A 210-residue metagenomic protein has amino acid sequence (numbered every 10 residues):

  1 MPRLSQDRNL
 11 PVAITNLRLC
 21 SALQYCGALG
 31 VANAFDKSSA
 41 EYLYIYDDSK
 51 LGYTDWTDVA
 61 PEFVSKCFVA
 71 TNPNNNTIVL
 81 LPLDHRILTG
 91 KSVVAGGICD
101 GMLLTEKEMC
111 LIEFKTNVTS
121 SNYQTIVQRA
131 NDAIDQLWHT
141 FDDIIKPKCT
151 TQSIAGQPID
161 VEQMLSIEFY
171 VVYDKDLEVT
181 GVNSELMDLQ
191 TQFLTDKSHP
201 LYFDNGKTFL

Functional and structural regions predicted by a protein language model:
M1-V94: Basic, amphipathic N-terminal segments that precede the first structured/catalytic domain
A70-T71, D160-V161, T191-D196: Short, conserved catalytic or adaptor-binding loops enriched in Gly and charged residues
L88-V93, I98-D100, Q152-I159: Catalytic micro-motifs at enzyme active sites that drive phosphoryl/nucleotidyl and oxygen chemistry
G90, N117-S121, D176-T180: Short acidic, S/G/P-rich loop/turn micro-motifs used as interaction or catalytic elements
V94-L104, R129, A133: Catalytic centers of nucleases
G101-L103, E108-T119: Conserved catalytic cores of phosphodiester-cleaving nucleases, focusing on short active-site segments
Q124-V172: Catalytic cores of nucleic-acid endonucleases
Y170-L210: Short, low-complexity, polybasic intrinsically disordered segments
